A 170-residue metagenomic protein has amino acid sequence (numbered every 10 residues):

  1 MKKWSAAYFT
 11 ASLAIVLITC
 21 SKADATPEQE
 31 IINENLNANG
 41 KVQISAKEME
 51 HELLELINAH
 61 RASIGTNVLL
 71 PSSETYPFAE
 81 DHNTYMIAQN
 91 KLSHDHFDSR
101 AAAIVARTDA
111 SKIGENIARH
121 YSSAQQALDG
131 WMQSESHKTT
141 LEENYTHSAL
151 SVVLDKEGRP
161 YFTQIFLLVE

Functional and structural regions predicted by a protein language model:
M1-S93, T139, E143-E170: N-terminal targeting leaders of exported, membrane, and organelle-targeted proteins
E28, P77-S123: Short, surface-exposed glycine/acidic/tryptophan-bearing loops
S123-A124, H137: Short phosphate-engaging motifs
